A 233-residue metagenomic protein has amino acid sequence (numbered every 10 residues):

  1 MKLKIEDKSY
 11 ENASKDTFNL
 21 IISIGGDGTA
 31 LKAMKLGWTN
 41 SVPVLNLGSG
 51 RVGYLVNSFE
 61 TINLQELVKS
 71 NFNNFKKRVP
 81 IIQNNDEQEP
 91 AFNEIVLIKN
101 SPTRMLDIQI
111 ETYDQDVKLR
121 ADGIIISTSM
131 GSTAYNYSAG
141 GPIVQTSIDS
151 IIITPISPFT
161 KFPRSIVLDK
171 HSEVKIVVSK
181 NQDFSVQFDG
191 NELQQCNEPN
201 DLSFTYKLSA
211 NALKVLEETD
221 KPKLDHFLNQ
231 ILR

Functional and structural regions predicted by a protein language model:
M1-L20, I24, T29-T39, F59-K76 (+1 more regions): ATP/NTP phosphate-donor binding region
G26-T29, G50, M130-T133: Short glycine-rich anion-binding loops that position phosphate/pyrophosphate groups of nucleotides and phosphorylated
K32-M34, L55-N57, D107, Y135-S138 (+1 more regions): Short glycine-/acidic-enriched loop or helix-start segments at secondary-structure transitions that form or flank
S41-L45: Proline-centered loop/turn at the N-terminus of a beta-strand
G50-G123: Catalytic core of DAGKc-family lipid kinases
F75-V79, A91-N93, R104-I108, D122-I124 (+5 more regions): A generic structural signal for short beta-strands and their flanking turns/coil linkers
E89, L97, P102, Y113-V117 (+1 more regions): ATP/nucleoside-binding phosphotransfer catalytic cores, i.e., glycine-rich phosphate-binding loops
D122, I126-F162: Gly/Ser/Thr-rich active-site loops/lids in small-molecule metabolic enzymes that frequently grip phosphoryl groups
